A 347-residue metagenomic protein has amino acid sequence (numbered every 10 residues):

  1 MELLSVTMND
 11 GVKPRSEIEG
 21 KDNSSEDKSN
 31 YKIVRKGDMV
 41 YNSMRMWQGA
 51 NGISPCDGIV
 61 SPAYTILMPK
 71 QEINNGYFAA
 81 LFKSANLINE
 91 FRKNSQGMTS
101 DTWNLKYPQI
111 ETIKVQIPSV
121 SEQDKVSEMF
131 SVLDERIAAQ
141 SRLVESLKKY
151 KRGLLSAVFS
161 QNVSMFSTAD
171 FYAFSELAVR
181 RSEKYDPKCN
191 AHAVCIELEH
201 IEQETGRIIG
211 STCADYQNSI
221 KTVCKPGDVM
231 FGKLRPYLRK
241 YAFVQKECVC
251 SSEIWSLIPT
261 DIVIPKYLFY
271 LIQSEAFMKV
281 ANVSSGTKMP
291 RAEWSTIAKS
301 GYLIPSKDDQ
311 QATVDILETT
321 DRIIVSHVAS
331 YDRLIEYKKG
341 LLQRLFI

Functional and structural regions predicted by a protein language model:
M1, T112, V120, Q161-Y185: Non-catalytic DNA-recognition/assembly elements of restriction-modification systems
M1-V6, N94-S95, P187-V194, V283-S284: Short coil/turn segments at secondary-structure boundaries
E2-K36, S175-D186, I196-P226, Q245: Sequence-specific dsDNA recognition surfaces
S29-K32, K36-L87, I220-F277, E293: A short beta-sheet element
G58-T65, M98-S121, L234, V249-W255 (+1 more regions): A short glycine-rich beta-alpha junction/loop motif
P118-T168, G301-I347: Amphipathic alpha-helical coiled-coil/heptad-repeat segments
